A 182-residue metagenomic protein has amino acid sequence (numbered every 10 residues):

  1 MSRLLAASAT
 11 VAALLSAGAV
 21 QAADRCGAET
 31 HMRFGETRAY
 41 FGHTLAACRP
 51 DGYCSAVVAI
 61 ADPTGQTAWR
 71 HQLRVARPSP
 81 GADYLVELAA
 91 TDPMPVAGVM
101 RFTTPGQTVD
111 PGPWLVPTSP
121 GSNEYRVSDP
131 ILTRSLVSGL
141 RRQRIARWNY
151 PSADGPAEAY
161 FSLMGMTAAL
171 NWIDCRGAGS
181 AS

Functional and structural regions predicted by a protein language model:
M1-S8: Bacterial N-terminal signal peptides that target proteins for export
A9-L15: Hydrophobic helical h-region of N-terminal Sec-dependent signal peptides in bacterial secretory/periplasmic proteins
A17-A19: N-terminal signal peptide c-region/cleavage motif recognized by signal peptidases
A22-S182: A generic "folded-domain core" signal
